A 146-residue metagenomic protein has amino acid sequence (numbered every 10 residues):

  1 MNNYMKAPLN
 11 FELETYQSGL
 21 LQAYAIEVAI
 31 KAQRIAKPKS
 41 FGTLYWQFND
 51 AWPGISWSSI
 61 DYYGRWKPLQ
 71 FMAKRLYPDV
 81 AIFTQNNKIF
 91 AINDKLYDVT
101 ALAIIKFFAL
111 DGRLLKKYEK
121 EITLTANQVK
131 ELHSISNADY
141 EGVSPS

Functional and structural regions predicted by a protein language model:
M1-V99, I104, L115: Substrate-binding clefts and catalytic carboxylate motifs of secreted carbohydrate-active enzymes
A101-P145: Intrinsically disordered, low-complexity Pro/Gly/Ser/Thr-rich segments with frequent PxxP/GP/PP motifs and embedded
